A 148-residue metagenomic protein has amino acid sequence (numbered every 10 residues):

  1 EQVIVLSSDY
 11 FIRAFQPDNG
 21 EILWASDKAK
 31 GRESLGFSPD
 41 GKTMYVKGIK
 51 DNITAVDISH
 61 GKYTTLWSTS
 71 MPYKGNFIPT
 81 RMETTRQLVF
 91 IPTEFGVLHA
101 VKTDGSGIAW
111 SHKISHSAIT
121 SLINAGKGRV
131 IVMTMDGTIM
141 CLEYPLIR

Functional and structural regions predicted by a protein language model:
E1-R148: Secretory-pathway ectodomains
